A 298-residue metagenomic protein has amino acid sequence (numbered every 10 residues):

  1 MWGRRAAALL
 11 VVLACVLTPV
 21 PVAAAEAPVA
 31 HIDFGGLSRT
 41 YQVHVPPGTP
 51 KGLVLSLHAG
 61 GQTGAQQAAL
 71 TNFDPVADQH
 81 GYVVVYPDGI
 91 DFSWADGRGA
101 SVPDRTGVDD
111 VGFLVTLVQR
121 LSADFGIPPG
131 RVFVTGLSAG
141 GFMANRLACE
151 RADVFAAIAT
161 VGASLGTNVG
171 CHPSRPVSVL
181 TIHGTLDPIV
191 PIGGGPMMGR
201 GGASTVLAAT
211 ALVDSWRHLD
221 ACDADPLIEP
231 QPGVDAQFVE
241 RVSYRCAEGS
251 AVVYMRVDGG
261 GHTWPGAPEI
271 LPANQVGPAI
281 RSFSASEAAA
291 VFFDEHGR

Functional and structural regions predicted by a protein language model:
W2-R5, P19-L53, Q79, V83 (+6 more regions): A domain-start/cap signature at the N-terminus of enzymes
L9-T18: Bacterial N-terminal signal peptides
A27-V45, T49-F133, M143-R146, E150 (+1 more regions): Serine-hydrolase catalytic machinery in alpha/beta-hydrolase-like enzymes
K51-V54, V177-S178, V252: Alpha/beta-hydrolase fold active-site loops
S101-R105, G195-T205, P272-I280: Active-site rim elements
T181-H183, D187: Short beta-strand/loop motif that positions the catalytic acidic residue of the alpha/beta-hydrolase fold
I182, L207, R217-R298: C-terminal catalytic histidine-bearing segment of alpha/beta-hydrolase fold enzymes
D187-V190, H262-W264: Acidic catalytic loop of the alpha/beta-hydrolase fold
